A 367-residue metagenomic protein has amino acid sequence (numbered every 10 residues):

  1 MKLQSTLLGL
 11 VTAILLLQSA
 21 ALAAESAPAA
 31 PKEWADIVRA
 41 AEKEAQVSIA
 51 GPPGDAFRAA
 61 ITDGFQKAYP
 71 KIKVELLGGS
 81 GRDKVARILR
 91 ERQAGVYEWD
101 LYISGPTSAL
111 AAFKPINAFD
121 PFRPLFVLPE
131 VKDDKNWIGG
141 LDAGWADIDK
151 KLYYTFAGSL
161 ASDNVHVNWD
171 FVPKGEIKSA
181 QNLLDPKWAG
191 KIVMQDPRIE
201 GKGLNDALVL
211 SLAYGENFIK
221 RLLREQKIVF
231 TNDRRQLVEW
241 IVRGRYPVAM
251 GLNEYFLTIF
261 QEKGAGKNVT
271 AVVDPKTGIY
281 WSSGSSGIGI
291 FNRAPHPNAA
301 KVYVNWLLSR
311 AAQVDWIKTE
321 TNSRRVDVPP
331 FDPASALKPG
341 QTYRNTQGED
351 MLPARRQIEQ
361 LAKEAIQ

Functional and structural regions predicted by a protein language model:
G9-A20: Bacterial N-terminal signal peptides
A24-S48, K67, L184-G190: Immediate post-signal peptide segment of exported/extracytoplasmic ligand-binding proteins
A30, L337-Q367: Conserved C-terminal helix/tail region of periplasmic/extracytoplasmic solute-binding proteins
S48-D63, E75-L89, Y97-V238: Extracytoplasmic ligand-binding site segments that recognize negatively charged/polar headgroups
G95-I103, P247-N253: Paired acidic/hydrophobic, glycine-rich loop segments that form the ligand-binding mouth/hinge of periplasmic-binding
S108-A112, V248-N268: A ligand-binding cleft/hinge motif common to bilobed small-molecule-binding domains
K220-R224, F230-T231, A265-N292: Periplasmic-binding protein-like
S286-G348: Mature extracytoplasmic/periplasmic domains
